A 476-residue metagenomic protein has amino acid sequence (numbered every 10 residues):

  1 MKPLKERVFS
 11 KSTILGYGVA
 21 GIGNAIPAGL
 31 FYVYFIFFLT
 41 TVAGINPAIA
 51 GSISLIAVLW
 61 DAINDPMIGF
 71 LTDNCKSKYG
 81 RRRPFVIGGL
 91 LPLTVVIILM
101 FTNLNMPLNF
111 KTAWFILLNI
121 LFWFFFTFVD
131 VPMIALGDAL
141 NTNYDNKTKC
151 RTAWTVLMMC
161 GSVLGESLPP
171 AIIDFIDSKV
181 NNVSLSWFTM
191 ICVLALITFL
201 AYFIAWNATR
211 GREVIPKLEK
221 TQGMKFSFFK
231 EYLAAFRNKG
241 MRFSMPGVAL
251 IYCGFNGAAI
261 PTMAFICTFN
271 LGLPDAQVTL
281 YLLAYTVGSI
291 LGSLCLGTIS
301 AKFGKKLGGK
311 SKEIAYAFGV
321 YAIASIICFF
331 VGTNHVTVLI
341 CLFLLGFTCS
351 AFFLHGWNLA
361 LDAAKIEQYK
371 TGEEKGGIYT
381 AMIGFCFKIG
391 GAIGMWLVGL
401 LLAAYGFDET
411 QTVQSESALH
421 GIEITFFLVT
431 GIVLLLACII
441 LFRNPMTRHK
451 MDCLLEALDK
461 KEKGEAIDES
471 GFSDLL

Functional and structural regions predicted by a protein language model:
K2-L476: Membrane-embedded alpha-helical bundles of multi-pass transporters/translocases, especially carrier/permease families
